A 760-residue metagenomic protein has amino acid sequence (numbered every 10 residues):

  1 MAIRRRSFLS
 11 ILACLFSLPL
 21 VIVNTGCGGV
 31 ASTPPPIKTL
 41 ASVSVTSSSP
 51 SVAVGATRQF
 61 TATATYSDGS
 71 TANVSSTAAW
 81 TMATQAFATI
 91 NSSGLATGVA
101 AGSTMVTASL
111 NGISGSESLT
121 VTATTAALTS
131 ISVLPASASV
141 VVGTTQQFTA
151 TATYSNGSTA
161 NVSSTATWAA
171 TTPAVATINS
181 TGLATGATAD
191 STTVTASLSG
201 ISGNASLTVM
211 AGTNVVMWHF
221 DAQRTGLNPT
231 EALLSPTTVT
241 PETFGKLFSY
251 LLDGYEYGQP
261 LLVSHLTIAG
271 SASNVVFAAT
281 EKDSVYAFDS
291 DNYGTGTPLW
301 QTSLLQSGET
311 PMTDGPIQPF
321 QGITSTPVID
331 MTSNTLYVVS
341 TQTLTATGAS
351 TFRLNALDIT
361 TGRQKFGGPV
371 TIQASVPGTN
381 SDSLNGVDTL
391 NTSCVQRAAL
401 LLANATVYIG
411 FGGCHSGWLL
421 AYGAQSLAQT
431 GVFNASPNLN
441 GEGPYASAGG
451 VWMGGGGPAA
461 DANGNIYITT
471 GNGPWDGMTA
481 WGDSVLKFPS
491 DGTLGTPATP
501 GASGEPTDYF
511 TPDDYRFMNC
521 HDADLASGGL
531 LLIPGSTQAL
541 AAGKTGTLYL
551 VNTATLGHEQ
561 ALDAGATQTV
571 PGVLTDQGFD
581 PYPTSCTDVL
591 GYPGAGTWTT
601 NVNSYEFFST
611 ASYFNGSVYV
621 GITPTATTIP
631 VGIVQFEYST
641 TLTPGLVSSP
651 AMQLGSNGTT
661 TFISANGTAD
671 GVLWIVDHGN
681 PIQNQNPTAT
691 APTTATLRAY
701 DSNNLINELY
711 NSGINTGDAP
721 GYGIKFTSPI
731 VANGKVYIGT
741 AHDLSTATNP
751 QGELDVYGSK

Functional and structural regions predicted by a protein language model:
A2-L15: Bacterial N-terminal signal peptides that target proteins for export
V23-G26: C-terminal motif of bacterial Sec signal peptides marking the signal peptidase cleavage site
G28-G212: Extracytoplasmic soluble-region selector
P35, T177, M210-T213, E231-G254 (+9 more regions): Extracytoplasmic/lumenal domain signature
G212-A222: Boundary/junction segments of secreted and surface-exposed precursor proteins
A222-A232: Short, tryptophan-glycine- and acidic/Ser/Thr-enriched carbohydrate-recognition patches
V263-H265: Beta-strand-dominated extracellular/periplasmic modules and repeats in secreted or surface-exposed proteins
